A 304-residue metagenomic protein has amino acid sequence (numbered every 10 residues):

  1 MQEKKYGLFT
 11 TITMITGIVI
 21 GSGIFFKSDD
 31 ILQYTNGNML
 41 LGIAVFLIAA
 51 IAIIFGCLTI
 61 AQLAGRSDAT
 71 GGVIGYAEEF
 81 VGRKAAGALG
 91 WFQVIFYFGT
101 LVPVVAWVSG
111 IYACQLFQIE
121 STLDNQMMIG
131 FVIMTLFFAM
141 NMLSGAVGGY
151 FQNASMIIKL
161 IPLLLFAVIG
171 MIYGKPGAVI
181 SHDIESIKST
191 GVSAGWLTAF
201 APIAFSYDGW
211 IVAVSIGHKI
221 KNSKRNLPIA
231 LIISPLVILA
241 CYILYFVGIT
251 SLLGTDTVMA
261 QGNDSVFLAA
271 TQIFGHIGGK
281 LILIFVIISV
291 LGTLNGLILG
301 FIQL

Functional and structural regions predicted by a protein language model:
M1-L40, I53-L58, T70, I184: Membrane-interface "cap" regions at the ends of multi-pass membrane proteins
K5-I15, G82-Y97, I129-I133, T190-A201 (+1 more regions): Select transmembrane alpha-helical segments in multipass membrane proteins
D29-I31, E79, W196-N226, A230 (+2 more regions): Helix-loop junctions at the membrane interface of multi-pass solute transporters
D30, I54-M134, A139-M142, V147 (+1 more regions): Hydrophobic transmembrane alpha-helices that form the core helical bundles of multi-pass secondary transporters
N38-V45, A154-I158, V214-T250: Junctions where cytoplasmic loops transition into the N-terminal start of transmembrane alpha-helices in multi-pass
G75-E78, G82, Q115-I119, I232-N295: TM-loop-TM module centered on a large, flexible mid-protein loop between adjacent transmembrane helices in multi-pass
Q126-P176, L231-P235: Membrane-interface loop-to-helix entry segments
I157-I187, A204-S206, F246-L253: Hydrophobic alpha-helical segments and their helix-loop junctions in multi-pass secondary transporters
